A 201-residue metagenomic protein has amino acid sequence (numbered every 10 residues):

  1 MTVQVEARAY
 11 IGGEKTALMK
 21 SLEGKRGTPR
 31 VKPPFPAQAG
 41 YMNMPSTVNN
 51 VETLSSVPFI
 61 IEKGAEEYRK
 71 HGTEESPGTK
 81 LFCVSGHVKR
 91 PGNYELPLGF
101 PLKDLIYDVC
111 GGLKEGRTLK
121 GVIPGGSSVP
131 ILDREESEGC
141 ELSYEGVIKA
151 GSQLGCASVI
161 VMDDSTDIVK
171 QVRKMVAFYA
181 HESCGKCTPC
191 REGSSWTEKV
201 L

Functional and structural regions predicted by a protein language model:
M1, K114-A150: Terminal amphipathic helices with adjacent charged low-complexity linkers/tails
M1-L98, C110-G112: Hydrophobic alpha-helical positions that pack around
E14-A17, P97, S128-C140, L201: Short glycine/threonine-rich loop-to-helix capping motif typified by GTGT followed within a few residues by an Asp-Pro
G78, R90, T118, G155-C156 (+1 more regions): A generic structural signal for well-ordered coil/turn residues at beta-strand boundaries that shape enzyme active-site
F100-L105, D167: Short, structural beta-strand-to-alpha-helix junction motif
F100-P101, G112-L113, V122-S128, V176-A180 (+1 more regions): Active/binding-pocket-proximal capping segment
C140-L201: Ferredoxin-type iron-sulfur electron-transfer modules in oxidoreductases and energy-metabolism complexes
